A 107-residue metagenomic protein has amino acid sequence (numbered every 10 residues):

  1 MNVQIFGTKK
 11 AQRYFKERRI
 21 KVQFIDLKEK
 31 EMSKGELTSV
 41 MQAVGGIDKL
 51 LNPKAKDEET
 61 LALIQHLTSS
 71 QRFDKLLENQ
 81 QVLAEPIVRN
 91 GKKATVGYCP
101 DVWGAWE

Functional and structural regions predicted by a protein language model:
M1-K30: Local sequence-structure signature of Cys/Sec-based thiol-disulfide redox active-site neighborhoods
K30-E107: Thiol/selenol-based redox catalytic cores and closely related redox-interacting motifs
